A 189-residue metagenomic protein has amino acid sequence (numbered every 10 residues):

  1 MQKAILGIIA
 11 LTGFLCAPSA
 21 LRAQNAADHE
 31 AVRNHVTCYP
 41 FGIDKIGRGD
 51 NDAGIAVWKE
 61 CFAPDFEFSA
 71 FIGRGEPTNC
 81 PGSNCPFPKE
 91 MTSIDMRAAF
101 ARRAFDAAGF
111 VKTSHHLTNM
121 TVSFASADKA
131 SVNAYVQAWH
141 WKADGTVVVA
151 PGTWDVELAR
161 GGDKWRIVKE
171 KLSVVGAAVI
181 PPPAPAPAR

Functional and structural regions predicted by a protein language model:
M1-A4, G152: Positively charged n-region of N-terminal signal peptides that target proteins for export
G7-C16: Bacterial N-terminal signal peptides
L21-P64: Short, low-complexity N-terminal intrinsically disordered segments enriched in polar/charged residues
I43, F62, A70, V136-A138 (+1 more regions): Short beta-strand segments enriched in hydrophobic/aromatic residues within well-folded beta-rich domains
G54-Y135: A solvent-exposed, acidic/Ser-Thr-rich amphipathic alpha-helical stretch
F110, W139-V148, A177: Short, cysteine-centered beta-strand-loop-beta hairpins and adjacent loop/turn segments enriched in charged/polar
H115-L117, V149-W154: Short, surface-exposed coil-to-beta transition loops
A127-N133, P151-A184: Short beta-strand edge/turn micro-motifs at domain boundaries
